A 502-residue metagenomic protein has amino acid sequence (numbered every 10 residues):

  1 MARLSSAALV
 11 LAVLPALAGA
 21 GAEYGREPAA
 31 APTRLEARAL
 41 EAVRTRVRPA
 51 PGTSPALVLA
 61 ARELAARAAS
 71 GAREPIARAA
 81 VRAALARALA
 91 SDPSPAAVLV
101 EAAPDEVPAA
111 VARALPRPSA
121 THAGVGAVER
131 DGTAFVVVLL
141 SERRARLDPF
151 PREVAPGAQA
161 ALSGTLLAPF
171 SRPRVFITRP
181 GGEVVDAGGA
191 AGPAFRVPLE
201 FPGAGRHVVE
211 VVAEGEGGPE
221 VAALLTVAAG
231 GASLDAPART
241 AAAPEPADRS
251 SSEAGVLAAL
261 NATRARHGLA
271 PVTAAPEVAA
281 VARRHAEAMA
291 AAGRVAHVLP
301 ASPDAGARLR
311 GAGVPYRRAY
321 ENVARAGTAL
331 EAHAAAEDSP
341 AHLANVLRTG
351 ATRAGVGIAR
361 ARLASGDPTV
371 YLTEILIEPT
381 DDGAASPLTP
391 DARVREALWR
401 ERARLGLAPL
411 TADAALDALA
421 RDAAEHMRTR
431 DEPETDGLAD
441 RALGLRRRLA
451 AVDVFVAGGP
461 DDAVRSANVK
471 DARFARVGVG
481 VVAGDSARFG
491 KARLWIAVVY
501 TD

Functional and structural regions predicted by a protein language model:
M1-L4: Positively charged n-region of N-terminal signal peptides that target proteins for export
S6-A7, P156: Compositionally biased regions
A7-A16: Bacterial N-terminal signal peptides
G21-D502: Functional surface patches built around histidine and acidic residues
